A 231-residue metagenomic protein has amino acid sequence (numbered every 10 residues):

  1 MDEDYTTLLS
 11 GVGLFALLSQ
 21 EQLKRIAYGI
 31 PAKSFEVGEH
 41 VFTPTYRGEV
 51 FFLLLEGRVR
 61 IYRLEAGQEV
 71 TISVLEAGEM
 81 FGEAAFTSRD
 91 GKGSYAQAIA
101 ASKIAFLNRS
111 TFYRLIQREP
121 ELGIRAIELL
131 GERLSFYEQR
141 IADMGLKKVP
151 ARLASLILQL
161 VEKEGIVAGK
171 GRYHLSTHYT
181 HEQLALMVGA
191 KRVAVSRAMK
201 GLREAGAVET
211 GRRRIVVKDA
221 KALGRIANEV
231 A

Functional and structural regions predicted by a protein language model:
M1-V37, A85-T87: Cyclic nucleotide-binding regulatory module and flanking cytosolic helices
L14, E39-A101: Cyclic nucleotide-binding regulatory domains
L17, V74, A98, F106 (+2 more regions): Short aromatic/basic micro-patch
L23, F112-Y113, L223: A generic structural signal for short hydrophobic patches within well-formed alpha-helices
S73-S135: Cyclic-nucleotide recognition modules
I99, Q117-G189: Polybasic "coupling" helices that flank or enter modular domains
L160-A231: Phosphate-/nucleic-acid-contacting segments
